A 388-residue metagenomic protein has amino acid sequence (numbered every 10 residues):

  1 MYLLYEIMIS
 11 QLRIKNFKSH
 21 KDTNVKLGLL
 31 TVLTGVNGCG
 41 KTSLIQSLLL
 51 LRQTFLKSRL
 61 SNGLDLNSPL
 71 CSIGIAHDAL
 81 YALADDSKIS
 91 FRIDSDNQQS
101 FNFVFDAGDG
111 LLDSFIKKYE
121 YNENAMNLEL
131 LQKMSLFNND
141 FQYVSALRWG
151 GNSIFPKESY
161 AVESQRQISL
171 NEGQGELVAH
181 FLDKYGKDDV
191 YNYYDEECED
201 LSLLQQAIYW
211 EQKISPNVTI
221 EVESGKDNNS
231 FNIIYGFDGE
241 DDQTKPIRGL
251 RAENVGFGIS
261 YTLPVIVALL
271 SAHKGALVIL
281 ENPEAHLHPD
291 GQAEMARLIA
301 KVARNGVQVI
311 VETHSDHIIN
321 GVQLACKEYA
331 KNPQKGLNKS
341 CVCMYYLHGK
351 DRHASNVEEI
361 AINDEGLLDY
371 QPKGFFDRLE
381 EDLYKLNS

Functional and structural regions predicted by a protein language model:
Y2-I7, L83, E294-S388: C-terminal lobe/lid and adjacent interdomain/linker elements of RecA-like ASCE P-loop ATPase modules
Y2-I7, T54-P264, A268, H273 (+1 more regions): Phosphate-coordinating catalytic segments in nucleotide- and nucleic-acid-processing enzymes
L3-L56, A303: Pre-Walker A-like glycine/lysine-rich segment at the N-terminus of P-loop NTPase domains
F17-S19, V32, C39, R148-G151 (+3 more regions): Short, solvent-exposed loop/turn segments at secondary-structure junctions
A276-L277: The start of beta-strands in P-loop NTPase/AAA+ ATPase cores
L280-P283: Walker B catalytic motif
